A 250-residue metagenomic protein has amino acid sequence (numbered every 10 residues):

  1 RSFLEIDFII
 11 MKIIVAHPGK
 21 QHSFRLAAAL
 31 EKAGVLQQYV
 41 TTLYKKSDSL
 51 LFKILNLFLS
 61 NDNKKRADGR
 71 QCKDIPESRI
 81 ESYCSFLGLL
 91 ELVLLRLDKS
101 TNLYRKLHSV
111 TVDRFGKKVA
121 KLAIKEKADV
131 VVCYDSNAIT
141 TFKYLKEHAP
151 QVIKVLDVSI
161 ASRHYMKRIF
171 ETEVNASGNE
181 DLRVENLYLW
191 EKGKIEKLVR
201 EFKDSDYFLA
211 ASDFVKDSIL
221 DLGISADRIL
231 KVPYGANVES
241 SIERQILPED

Functional and structural regions predicted by a protein language model:
R1-I10: Short, Lys/Arg-enriched N-terminal segments with co-localized hydrophobic residues within the first ~10-30 amino acids
K12-H17, V119-A138, L145, V152-D157: Short N-terminal targeting/anchoring amphipathic segment
I13-F58: N-terminal low-complexity, Ser/Thr- and acidic-residue-enriched intrinsically disordered segments
Y44-V110, R114: A conserved catalytic-core segment of Leloir-type glycosyltransferases
L55, F86-L107, H148-E196: Acceptor-binding helix/loop patch of EC 2.4 sugar-transfer enzymes, predominantly nucleotide-sugar-dependent
K117-A128, I139-H148, S162, S177-F208: Membrane-proximal helix-turn-helix segments that form the acceptor-binding/catalytic region of lipid-linked
F214, G235: Carbohydrate-associated surface elements
I242-D250: A short helix/loop element that forms part of the nucleotide-sugar donor recognition site in Leloir-type
